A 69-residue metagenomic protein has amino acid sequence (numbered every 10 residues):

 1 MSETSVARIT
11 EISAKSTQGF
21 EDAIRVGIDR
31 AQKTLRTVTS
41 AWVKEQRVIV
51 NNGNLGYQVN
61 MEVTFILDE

Functional and structural regions predicted by a protein language model:
T4-S40: Short, well-ordered alpha-helical segments
G27, S40-N51: Single-stranded nucleic acid-binding surfaces, predominantly the OB-fold ssDNA-binding core
Q46-E69: A cross-kingdom feature marking charged/low-complexity
